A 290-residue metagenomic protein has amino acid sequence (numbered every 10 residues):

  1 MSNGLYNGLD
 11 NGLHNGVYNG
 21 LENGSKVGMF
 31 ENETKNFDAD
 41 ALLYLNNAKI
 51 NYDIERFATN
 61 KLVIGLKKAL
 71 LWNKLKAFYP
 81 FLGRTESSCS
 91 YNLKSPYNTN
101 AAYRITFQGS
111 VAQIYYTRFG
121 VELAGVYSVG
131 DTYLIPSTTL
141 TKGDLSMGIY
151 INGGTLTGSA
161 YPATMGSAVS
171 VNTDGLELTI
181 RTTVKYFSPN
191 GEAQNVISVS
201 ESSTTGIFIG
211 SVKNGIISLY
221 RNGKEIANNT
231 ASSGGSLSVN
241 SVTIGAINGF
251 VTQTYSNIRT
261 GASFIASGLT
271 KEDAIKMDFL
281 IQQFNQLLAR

Functional and structural regions predicted by a protein language model:
M1-R290: Polar, enzyme-active/binding microenvironments
